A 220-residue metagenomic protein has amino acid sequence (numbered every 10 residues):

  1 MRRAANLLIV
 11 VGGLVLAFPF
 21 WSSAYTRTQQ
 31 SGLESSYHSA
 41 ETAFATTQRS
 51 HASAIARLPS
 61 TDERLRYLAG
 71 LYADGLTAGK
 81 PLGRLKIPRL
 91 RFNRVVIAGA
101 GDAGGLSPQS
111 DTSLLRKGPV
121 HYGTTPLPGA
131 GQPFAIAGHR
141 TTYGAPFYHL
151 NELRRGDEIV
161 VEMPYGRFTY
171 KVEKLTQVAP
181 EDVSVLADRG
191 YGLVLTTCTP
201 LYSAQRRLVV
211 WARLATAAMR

Functional and structural regions predicted by a protein language model:
R2-R220: Solvent-exposed, non-transmembrane regions of membrane-associated and secreted proteins
